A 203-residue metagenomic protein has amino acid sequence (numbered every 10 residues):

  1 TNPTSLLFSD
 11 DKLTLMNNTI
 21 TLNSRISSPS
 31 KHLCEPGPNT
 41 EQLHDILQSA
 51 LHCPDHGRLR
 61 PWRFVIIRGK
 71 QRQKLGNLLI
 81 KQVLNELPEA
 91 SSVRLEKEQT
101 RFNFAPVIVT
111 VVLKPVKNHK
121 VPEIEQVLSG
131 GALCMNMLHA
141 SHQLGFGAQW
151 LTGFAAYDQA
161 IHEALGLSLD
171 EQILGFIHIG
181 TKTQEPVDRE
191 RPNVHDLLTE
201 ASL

Functional and structural regions predicted by a protein language model:
P3-L6, F154: Serine/threonine-rich, low-complexity intrinsically disordered segments
L6-F104: N-terminal amphipathic, basic helical "cap/leader" segment at the start of enzyme domains
N17-S30, L174-L203: C-terminal helix-cap and adjacent tail motif
A50, V109, P115-E163: Small-aliphatic-rich amphipathic alpha-helix that forms the alpha element of a beta-alpha
L84, N103-V116: Acidic-glycine-rich active-site phosphate/pyrophosphate-binding loop
V107, L144, I173-G175: Generic beta-strand structural signal
H162-L174: Short, electropositive alpha-helical surface patch
